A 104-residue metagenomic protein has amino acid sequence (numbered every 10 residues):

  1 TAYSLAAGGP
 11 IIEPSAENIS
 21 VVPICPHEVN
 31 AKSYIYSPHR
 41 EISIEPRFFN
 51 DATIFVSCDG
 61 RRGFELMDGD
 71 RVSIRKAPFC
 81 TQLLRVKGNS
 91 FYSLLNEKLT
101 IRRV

Functional and structural regions predicted by a protein language model:
A2-V104: Catalytic phosphate-donor-binding core of small-molecule kinases
